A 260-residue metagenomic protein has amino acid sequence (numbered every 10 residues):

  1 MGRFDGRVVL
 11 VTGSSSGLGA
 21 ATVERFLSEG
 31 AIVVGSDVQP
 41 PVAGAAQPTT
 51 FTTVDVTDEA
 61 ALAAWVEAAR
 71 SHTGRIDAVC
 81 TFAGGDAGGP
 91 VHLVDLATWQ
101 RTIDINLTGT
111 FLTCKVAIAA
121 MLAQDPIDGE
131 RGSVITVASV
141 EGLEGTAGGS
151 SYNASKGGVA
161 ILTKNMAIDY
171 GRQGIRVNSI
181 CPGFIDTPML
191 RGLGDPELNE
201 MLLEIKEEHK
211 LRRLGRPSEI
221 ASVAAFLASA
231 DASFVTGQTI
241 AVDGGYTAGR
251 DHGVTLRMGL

Functional and structural regions predicted by a protein language model:
V8, S15-S16: Conserved glycine-rich cofactor-binding loop
P90-V91, D95-I103, I205: Substrate-binding pocket helix/loop in short-chain dehydrogenase/reductase
C114, S155, T163: Active-site helix of classical SDR
A119, I168-D169, S233: Alpha-helical segment proximal to the catalytic Tyr-Lys
S139: Residue(s) in the substrate-gating loop at a strand-loop-helix junction that position the organic substrate next
G171, R176, V235-G237: Short, small/polar-rich loop/turn modules that mediate ligand/substrate recognition or access, typified
T236-L260: Short C-terminal tail/terminal secondary-structure segment of NAD(P)H-dependent dehydrogenase/reductase domains
